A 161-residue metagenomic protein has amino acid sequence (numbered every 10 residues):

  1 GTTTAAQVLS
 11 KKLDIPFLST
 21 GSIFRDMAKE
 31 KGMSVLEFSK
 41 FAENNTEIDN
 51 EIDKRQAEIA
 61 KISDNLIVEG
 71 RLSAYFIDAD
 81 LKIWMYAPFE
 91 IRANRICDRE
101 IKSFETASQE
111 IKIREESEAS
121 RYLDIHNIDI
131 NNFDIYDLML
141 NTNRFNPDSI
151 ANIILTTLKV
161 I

Functional and structural regions predicted by a protein language model:
G1-S10: Glycine-rich phosphate-binding P-loop
K11-L18: Post-Walker A helix-loop "phosphate-sensing" segment adjacent to the P-loop in P-loop NTPases
L18-F76, F89-E90, I101-K102, E116-E118: ATP-dependent small-molecule kinase phosphotransfer cores that center on conserved nucleotide phosphate-binding segments
A74-D80, N131-D134: Short loop/helix-cap segments at secondary-structure boundaries that form the rim of catalytic
D78-I113: Conserved phosphate-donor/acceptor-positioning beta-strand/loop module used by diverse small-molecule
F104-I153: Small-molecule kinase domains that catalyze NTP-dependent phosphoryl transfer to phosphate-bearing small molecules
I153-I161: C-terminal alpha-helix
